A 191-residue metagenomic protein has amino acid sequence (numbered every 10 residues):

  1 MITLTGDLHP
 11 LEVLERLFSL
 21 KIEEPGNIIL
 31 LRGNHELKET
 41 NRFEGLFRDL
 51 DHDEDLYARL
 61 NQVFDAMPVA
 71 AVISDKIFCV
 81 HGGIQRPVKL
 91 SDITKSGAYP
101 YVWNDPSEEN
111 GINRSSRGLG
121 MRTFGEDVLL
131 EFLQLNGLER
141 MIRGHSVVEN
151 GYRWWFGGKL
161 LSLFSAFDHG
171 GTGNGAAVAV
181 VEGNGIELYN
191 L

Functional and structural regions predicted by a protein language model:
M1-L191: Feature recognizes metal-dependent phosphohydrolase scaffolds
